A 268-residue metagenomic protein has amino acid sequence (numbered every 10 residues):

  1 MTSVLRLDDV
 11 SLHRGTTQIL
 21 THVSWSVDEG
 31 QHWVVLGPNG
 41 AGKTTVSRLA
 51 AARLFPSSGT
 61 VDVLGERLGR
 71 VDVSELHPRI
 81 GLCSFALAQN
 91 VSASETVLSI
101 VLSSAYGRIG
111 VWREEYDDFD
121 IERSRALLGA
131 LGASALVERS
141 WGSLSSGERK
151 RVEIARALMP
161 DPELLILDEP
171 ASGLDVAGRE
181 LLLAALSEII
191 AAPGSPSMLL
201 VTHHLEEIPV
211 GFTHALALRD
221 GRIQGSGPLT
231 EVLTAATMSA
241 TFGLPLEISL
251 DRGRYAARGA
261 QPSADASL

Functional and structural regions predicted by a protein language model:
L5, I19-L20: Conserved structural motif at the start of ABC-family nucleotide-binding domains
A51: Helix-to-loop junction immediately C-terminal to a conserved catalytic motif
G59-G69: Conserved ABC transporter NBD signature motif
R67-G81, E114-D117: ABC ATPase NBD coupling module
L87-S143: ABC-family P-loop ATPase nucleotide-binding domains
D161: Conserved catalytic motifs of ABC-family nucleotide-binding domains
L165-E169: Catalytic Walker B motif of ABC-type/P-loop ATPase nucleotide-binding domains
